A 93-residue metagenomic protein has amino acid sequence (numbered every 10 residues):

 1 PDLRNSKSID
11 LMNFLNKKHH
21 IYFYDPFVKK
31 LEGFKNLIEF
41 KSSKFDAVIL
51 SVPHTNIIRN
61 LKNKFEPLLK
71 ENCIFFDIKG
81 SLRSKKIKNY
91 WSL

Functional and structural regions predicted by a protein language model:
P1-L93: Structural/interface elements that position substrates and couple domains in central-metabolism enzymes
